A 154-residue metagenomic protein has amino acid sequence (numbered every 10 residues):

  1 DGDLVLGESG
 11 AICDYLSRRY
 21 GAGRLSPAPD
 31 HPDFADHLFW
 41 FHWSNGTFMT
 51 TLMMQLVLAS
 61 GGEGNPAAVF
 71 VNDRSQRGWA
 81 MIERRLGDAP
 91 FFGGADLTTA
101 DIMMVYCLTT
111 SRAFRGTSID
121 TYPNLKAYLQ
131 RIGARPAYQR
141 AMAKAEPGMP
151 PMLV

Functional and structural regions predicted by a protein language model:
D1-Q76, E83: GST-like domain detector, emphasizing the conserved glutathione-binding G-site in the N-terminal thioredoxin-like
A11, N124, A137: Residue-level recognition of oxygen-bearing side chains
S17, H42, G87, M104-T109: Amphipathic alpha-helical core segments of compact helical bundles
R19, G23, A59, D88-A89 (+1 more regions): Alpha-helix C-capping/helix-to-loop hinge sites
T47, L52-M53, F92-S118, K126-I132 (+1 more regions): GST superfamily/GST-like fold recognition
W79-G93: Hydrophobic alpha-helical bundle segments that form small-molecule/ligand-binding pockets
A145-V154: Acidic/histidine-enriched, glycine/proline-rich intrinsically disordered or flexible terminal extensions
